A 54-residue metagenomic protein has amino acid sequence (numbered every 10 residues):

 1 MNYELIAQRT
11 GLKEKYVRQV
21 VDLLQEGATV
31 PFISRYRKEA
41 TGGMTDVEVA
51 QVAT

Functional and structural regions predicted by a protein language model:
M1-T54: Long, charged, helix-rich clamp/arm modules that form nucleic acid-engaging surfaces of large nucleic-acid-processing
